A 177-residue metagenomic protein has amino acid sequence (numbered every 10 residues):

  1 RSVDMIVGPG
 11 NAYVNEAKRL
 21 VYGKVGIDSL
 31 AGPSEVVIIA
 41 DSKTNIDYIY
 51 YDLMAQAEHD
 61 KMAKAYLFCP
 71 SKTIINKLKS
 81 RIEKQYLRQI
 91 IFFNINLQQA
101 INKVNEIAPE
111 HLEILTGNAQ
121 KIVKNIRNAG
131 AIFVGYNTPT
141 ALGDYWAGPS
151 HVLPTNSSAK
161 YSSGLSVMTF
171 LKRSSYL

Functional and structural regions predicted by a protein language model:
R1-K64: Conserved NAD(P)+-binding/catalytic subdomain of aldehyde/semialdehyde dehydrogenases
D4-V7, N11-A12, D28, E35-I38 (+7 more regions): Structural motif
N11-Y13, S42-T44, A57, C69-I74 (+2 more regions): Glycine-rich beta-alpha junction loops
V14-R19, V37, Y50-M54, N76-K79 (+3 more regions): Predominant activation on well-ordered alpha-helical scaffold segments within soluble catalytic domains
K18-L20, Y51, K79-S80, N125-R127 (+1 more regions): Short amphipathic alpha-helical segments
A55, H59, L67-A129: A glycine- and small/hydrophobic-rich beta-loop-beta segment that serves as a flexible "lid/hinge" or phosphate-binding
N102-L177: C-terminal core of ALDH-fold dehydrogenases
